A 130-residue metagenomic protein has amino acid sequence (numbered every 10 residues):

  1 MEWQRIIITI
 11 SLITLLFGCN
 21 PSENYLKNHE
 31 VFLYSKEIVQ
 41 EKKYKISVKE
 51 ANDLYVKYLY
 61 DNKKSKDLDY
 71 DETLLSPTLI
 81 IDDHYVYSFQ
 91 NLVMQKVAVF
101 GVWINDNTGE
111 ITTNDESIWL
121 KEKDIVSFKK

Functional and structural regions predicted by a protein language model:
M1-E2, N20: N-terminal hydrophobic targeting signals that begin at the initiator methionine
W3-I10: Sec-dependent signal peptide recognition, specifically the positively charged N-region followed immediately by
L16-G18: C-terminal motif of bacterial Sec signal peptides marking the signal peptidase cleavage site
S22-L74, I125-K130: Short, non-transmembrane alpha-helical segments in secretory-pathway proteins
D67-N107, I111: Exposed beta-strand-loop-beta-strand "reactive/processing" segments of non-cytosolic proteins
T108-K130: C-terminal partner/receptor-binding element of secreted or periplasmic proteins
